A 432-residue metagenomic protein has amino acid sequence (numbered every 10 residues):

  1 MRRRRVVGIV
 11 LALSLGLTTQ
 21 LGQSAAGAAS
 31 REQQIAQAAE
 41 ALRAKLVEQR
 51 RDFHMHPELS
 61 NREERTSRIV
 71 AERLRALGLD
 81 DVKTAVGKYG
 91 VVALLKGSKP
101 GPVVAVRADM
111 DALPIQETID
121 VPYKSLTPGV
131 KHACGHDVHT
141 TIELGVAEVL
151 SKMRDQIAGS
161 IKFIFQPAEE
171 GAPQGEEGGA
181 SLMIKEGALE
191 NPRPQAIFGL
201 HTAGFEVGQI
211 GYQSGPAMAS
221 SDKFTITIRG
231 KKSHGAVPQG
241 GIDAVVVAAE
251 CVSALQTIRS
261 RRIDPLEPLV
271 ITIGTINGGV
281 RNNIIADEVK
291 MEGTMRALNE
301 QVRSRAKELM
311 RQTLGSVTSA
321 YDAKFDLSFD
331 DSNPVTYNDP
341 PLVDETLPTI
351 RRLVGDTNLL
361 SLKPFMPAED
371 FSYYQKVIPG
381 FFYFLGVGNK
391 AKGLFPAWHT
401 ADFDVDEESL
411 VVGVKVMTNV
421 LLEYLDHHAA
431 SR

Functional and structural regions predicted by a protein language model:
G8-Q20: Bacterial N-terminal signal peptides
G22-A28: Boundary at the C-terminal end of the N-terminal hydrophobic targeting segment
A29, A249-R432: Metal-dependent amide/peptide-bond hydrolase catalytic core, centered on the "pita-bread" metallohydrolase fold
A29-H132, T141-A158: Acidic/His- and Gly-rich active-site-bordering loop/insert found across diverse amide/peptide-bond hydrolases
F53, A93, V106, H136 (+8 more regions): Divalent metal-coordination and catalytic microenvironments
V121-K131, D137-V138, D155-T275, V280-A286 (+1 more regions): Histidine/acidic-residue-rich, glycine-tolerant segments that coordinate divalent metal ions
G145-S160, S260-I263, E423, H427: Flexible, small-residue-rich helix->loop connector segments that border functional cores
